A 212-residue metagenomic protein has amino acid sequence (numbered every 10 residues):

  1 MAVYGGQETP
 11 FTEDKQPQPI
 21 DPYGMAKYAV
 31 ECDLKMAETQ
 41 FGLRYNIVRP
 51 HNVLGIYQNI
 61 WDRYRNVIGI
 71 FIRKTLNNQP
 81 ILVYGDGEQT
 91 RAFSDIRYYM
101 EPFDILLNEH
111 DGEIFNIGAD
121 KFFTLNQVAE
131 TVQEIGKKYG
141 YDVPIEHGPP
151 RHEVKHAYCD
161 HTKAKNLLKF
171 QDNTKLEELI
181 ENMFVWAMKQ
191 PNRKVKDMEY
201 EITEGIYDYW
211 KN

Functional and structural regions predicted by a protein language model:
M1, G6-Q7, M25, I56 (+3 more regions): Gly/Ser/Thr-rich helix-start
A2-I47, N59, R63: Catalytic helix-loop patch of NAD(P)-dependent Rossmann-fold dehydrogenases
G5-Q7, Y57-N59, F93, N126-V128: Short glycine-/acidic-enriched loop or helix-start segments at secondary-structure transitions that form or flank
Y28-K35, G69-I72, E101: Conserved active-site helix of classical SDR/Rossmann-fold NAD(P)-dependent CH-OH oxidoreductases
R49-P50, L54: Conserved SDR Rossmann-fold cofactor-binding beta-strand/turn motif
L76-N212: C-terminal substrate-binding subdomain of Rossmann-fold SDR/epimerase-dehydratase oxidoreductases
